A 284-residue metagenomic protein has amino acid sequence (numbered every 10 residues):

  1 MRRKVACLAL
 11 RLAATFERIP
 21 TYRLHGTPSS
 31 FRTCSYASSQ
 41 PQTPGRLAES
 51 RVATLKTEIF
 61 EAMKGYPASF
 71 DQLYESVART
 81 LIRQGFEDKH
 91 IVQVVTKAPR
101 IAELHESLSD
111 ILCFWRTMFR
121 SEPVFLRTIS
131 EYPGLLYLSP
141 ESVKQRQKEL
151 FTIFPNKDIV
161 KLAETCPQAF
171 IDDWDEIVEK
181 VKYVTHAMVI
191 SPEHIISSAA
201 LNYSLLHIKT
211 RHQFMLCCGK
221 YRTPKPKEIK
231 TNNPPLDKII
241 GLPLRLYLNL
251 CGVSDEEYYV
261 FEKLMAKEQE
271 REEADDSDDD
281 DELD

Functional and structural regions predicted by a protein language model:
R2-D284: Long amphipathic alpha-helical repeat/alpha-solenoid cores
